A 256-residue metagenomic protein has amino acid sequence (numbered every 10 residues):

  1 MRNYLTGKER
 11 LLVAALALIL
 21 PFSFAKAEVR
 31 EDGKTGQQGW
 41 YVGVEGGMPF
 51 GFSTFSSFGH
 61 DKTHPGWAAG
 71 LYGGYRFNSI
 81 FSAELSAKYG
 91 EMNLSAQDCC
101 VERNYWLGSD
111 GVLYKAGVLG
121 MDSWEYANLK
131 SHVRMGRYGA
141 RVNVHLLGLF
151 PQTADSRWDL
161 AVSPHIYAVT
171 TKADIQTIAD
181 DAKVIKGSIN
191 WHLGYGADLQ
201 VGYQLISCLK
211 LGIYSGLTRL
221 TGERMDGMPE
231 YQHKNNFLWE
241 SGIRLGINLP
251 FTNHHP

Functional and structural regions predicted by a protein language model:
F24-G43, P151-L160, P250-P256: Outer-membrane beta-barrel biogenesis signature
A25-G74, T171-A173: Short glycine/proline- and aromatic-enriched beta-strand/turn motifs that initiate or cap beta-hairpins
E28-V29, F77-I178, L249: Gram-negative (and chloroplast) outer-membrane scaffold detector with strong preference for beta-barrel transmembrane
K34-V42, S79-F81, G136, A154-V162 (+2 more regions): Outer-envelope beta-barrel architecture signal
Q38, T63-A69, H132-Y138, S156-W158 (+2 more regions): Residues that define the transmembrane beta-barrel architecture of outer-membrane proteins
V44-M48, L71-Y75, S79, L85 (+5 more regions): Residues on the lipid-exposed face of transmembrane beta-strands in outer-membrane beta-barrel proteins
T54-G59, W124-S131, D180-G187, M225-H233: Extracellular loop and loop/strand-boundary signature of outer-membrane beta-barrel proteins
A83-E84, K88, M92-W106, D110-V118 (+2 more regions): Predominantly the C-terminal beta-signal and adjacent terminal strand-loop region of outer-membrane beta-barrel
